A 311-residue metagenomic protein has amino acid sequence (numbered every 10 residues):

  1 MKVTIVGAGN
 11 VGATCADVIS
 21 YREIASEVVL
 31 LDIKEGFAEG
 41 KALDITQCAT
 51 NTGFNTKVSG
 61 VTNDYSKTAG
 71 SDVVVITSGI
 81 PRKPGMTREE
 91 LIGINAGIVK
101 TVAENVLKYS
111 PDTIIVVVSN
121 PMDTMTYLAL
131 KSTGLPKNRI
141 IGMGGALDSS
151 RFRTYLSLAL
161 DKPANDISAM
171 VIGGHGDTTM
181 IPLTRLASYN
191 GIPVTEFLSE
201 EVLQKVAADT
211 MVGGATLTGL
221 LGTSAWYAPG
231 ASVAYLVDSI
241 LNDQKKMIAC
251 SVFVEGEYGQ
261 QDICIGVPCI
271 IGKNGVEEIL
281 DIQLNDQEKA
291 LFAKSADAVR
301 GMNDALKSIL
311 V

Functional and structural regions predicted by a protein language model:
M1-V3: Extreme N-terminal starter segment of soluble prokaryotic enzymes
A8-G9: Glycine-rich Rossmann-fold phosphate-binding loop(s) that bind the pyrophosphate of adenine dinucleotide cofactors
G12-A13: N-terminal Rossmann-fold NAD(P) dinucleotide-binding loop
I33-S71, G301-S308: Conserved N-terminal Rossmann-fold NAD(P) cofactor-binding segment
N51-T113: Rossmann-like NAD(P)-binding element
T87-R153: Rossmann-like NAD(P)(H) cofactor-binding subdomain of soluble oxidoreductases
T133-N138, D148-V311: C-terminal substrate-binding/catalytic lobe of Rossmann-fold NAD(P)-dependent dehydrogenases
